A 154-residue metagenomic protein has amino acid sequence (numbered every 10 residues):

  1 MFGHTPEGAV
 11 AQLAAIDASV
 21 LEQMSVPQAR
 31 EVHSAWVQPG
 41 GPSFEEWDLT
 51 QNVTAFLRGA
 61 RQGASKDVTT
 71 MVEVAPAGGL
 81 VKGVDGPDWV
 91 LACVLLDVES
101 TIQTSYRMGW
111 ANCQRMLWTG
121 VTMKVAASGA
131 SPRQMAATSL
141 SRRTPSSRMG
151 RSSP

Functional and structural regions predicted by a protein language model:
M1-A60: Core segments of small alpha/beta cavity-forming domains
Q12, L91-C93, K124: Soluble periplasmic/extracytoplasmic beta-strand elements of cell-envelope proteins
G59-S100: Surface-exposed, charged secondary-structure patches
M71-E73, M108-A111: Short coil-to-beta-strand transition motifs
G78-V81, A111-L117: Hydrophobic/aromatic beta-strand elements that line small-molecule binding cavities or substrate pockets in beta-rich
V98-G109: Short, cysteine-centered beta-strand-loop-beta hairpins and adjacent loop/turn segments enriched in charged/polar
Q103, V125-P154: Low-complexity, intrinsically disordered terminal/linker segments enriched in charged and Gly/Pro repeats
